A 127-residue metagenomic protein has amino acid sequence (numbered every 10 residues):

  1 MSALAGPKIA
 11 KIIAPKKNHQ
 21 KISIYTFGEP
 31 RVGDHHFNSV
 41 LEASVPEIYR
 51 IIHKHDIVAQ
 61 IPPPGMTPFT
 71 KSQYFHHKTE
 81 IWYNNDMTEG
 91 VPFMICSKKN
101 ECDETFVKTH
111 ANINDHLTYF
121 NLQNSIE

Functional and structural regions predicted by a protein language model:
A3-E127: Non-catalytic, mobile gating and regulatory segments of ester bond hydrolases
